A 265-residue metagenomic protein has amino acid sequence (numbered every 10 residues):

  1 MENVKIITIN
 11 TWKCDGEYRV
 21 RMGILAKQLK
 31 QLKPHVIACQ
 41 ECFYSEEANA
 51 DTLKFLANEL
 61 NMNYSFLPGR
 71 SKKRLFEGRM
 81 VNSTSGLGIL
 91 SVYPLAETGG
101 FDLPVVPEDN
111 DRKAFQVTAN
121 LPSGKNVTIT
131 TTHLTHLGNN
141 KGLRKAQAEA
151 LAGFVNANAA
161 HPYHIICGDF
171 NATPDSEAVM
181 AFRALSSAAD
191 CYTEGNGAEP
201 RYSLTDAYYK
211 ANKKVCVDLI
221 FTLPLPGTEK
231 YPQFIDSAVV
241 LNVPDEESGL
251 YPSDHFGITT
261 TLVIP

Functional and structural regions predicted by a protein language model:
M1, Q31, N58, V81-S83 (+4 more regions): Extracellular/periplasmic catalytic domains that process cell-envelope and extracellular macromolecules
V4-T11, L25-N49, L90, V117 (+4 more regions): Active-site beta-strand/loop signature of hydrolases that rely on acidic residues for catalysis
I6-M22, Y44-S45, R74-F76, T135-L143: Acidic/histidine-rich helix-loop elements that form or flank divalent-metal/phosphate-binding sites at the catalytic
Y18, V36, Q40-T130, Q233-V240: Structured beta-strand-rich core segments of catalytic domains in phosphoester-bond hydrolases
M22-G23, D51-T52, R144-E149: Charged helix-capping and loop-helix junction motifs
A38-Q40, F66-P68, I165-D169, A188-T193: Active-site neighborhood of phospho(di)ester-bond hydrolases with catalytic His/Asp-centered motifs
D102, N156-H164, A172-P265: Metal-dependent phosphoester-hydrolase catalytic domains
L121-K145: Metal-dependent phosphoester/phosphodiester hydrolase catalytic core
